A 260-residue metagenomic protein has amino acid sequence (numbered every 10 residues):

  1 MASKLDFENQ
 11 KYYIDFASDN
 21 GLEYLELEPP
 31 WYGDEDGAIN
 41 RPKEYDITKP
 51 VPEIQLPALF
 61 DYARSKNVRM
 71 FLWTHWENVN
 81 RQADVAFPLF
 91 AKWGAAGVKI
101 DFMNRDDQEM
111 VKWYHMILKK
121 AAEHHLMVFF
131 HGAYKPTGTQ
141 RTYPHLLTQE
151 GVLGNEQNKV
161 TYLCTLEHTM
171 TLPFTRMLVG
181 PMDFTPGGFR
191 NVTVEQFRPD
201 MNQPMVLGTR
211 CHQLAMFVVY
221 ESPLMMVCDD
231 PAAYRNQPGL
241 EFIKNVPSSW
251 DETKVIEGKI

Functional and structural regions predicted by a protein language model:
E8-P30, L89-G94: Catalytic domains of carbohydrate-active enzymes, especially glycoside hydrolases
A17, V128, V219: Hydrophobic, well-ordered secondary-structure elements that form the walls of internal hydrophobic environments
P29-M205, T209: Aromatic- and carboxylate-enriched substrate-binding clefts and catalytic-loop regions of carbohydrate-active enzymes
V194-L214, V218-Y220, M225-M226, K259: Long hydrophobic segments that form regular secondary structure
D229-I260: Glycan-recognition and catalytic regions of carbohydrate-active enzymes
